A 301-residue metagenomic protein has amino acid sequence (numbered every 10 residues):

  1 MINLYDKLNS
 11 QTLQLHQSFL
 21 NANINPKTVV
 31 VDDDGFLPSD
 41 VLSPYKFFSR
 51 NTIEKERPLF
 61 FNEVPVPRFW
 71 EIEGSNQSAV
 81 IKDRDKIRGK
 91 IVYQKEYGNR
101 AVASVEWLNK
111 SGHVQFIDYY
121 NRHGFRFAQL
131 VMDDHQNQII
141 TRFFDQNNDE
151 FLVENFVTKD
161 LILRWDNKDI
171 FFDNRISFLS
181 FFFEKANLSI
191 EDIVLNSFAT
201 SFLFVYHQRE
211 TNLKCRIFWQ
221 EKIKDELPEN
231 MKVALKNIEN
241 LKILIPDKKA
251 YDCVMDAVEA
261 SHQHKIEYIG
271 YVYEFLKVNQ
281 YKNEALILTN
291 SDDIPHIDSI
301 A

Functional and structural regions predicted by a protein language model:
I2-G74: A structured, charge-rich N-terminal accessory region that forms the first stable segment of a protein and links
L4-N9, V30-D34, V194-T200, F218-K224 (+2 more regions): Structural motif
W70-I176: Repetitive, compositionally biased segments used for assembly/scaffolding
D166-R175, F181-T200: Short N-terminal targeting/anchoring amphipathic segment
S180-L188, R209-N212, Q220-I243: Membrane-proximal helix-turn-helix segments that form the acceptor-binding/catalytic region of lipid-linked
F182-A186, Y206-Q208, Y273-Y281: Short boundary motifs at domain starts and secondary-structure transition points
N230-M231, I238-Q263: A short, active-site helix/loop in glycosyltransferases that binds the activated sugar's phosphate group
E267-A301: Conserved catalytic-core segment of nucleotide-activated headgroup transferases in glycan assembly
